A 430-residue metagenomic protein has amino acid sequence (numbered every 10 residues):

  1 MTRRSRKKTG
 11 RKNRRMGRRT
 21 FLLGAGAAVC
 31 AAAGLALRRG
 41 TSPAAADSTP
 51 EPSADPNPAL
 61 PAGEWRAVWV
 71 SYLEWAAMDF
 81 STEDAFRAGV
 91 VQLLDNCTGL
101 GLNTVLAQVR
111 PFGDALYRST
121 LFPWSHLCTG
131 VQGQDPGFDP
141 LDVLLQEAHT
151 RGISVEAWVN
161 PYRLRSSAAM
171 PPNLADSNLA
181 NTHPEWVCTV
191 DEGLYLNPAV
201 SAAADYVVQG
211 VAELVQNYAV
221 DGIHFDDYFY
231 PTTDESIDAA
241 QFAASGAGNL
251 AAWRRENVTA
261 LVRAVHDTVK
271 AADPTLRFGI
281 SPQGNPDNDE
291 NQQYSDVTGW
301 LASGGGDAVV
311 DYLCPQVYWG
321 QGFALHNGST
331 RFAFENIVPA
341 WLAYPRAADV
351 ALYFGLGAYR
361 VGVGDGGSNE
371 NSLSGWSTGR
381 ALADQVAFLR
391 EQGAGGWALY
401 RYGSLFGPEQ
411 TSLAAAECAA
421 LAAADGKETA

Functional and structural regions predicted by a protein language model:
K7-V29: N-terminal secretory signal peptides and thylakoid transit peptides that target proteins across membranes
G63-W65, W69-S71, W75-S81, Y162-E213: Active-site-adjacent "subsite" loops/lids of carbohydrate-active enzymes
A67, L102-V109, P140-V187, H224: Glycine-rich, aromatic-flanked loop segments that form ligand/cofactor-binding clefts across common enzyme folds
G89-D114: Catalytic domains of carbohydrate-active enzymes, especially glycoside hydrolases
P111-V159, R255-V265: Aromatic-lined substrate-binding rim segments of carbohydrate-active enzymes
Y117-T129, R163-V190, Y228-G246, E370-S374: Aromatic- and acidic-residue-enriched segments that line the glycan-binding/catalytic groove of carbohydrate-active
G246-G367: Glycoside hydrolase catalytic-domain groove-lining segments
D307-N327, V350-T429: Substrate-binding cleft of secreted/luminal carbohydrate-active enzymes
